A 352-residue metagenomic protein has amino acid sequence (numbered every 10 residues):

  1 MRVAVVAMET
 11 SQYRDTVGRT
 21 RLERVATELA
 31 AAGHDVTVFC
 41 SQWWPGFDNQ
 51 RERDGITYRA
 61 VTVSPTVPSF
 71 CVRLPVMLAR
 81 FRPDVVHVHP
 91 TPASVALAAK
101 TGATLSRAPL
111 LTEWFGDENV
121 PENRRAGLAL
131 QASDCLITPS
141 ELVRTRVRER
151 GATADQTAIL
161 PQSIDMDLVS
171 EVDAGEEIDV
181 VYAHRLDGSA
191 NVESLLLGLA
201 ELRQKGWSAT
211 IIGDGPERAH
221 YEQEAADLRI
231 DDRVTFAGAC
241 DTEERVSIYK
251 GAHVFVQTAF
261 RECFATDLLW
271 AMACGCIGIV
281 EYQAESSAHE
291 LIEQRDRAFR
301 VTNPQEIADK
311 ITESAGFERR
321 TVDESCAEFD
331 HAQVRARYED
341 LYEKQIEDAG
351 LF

Functional and structural regions predicted by a protein language model:
M1-P45, Q50, E343: N-terminal subdomain of nucleotide-sugar transferases
T104, L110-T138, Y249: A conserved, positively charged/aromatic
D117-N119, A132-S170: Donor nucleotide-sugar binding/catalytic pocket of nucleotide-sugar-dependent glycosyltransferases
V172-L199, A327: Conserved donor-binding/catalytic core segment of Leloir-type glycosyltransferases
E222-C240: Nucleotide-activated donor-binding/catalytic signature segment of Leloir-type glycosyltransferases, i.e., the conserved
A239-C240, S247-A252: Short alpha-helical donor nucleotide-sugar binding micro-motif in glycosyltransferases
F260: Aromatic "clamp/platform" in nucleotide-sugar-dependent glycosyltransferases that forms part of the donor/acceptor
I277-Y282, S286: Short hydrophobic beta-strand element within catalytic cores of glycosyltransferases and related nucleotide-activated
